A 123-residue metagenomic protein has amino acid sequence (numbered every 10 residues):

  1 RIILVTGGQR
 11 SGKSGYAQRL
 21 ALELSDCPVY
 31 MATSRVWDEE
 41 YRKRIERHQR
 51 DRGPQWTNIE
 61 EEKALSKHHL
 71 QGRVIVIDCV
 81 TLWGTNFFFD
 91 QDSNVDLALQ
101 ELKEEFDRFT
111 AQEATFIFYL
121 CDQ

Functional and structural regions predicted by a protein language model:
R1-V5, P28, R73-L82, A114-F118: Generic beta-sheet signal
I2-H69: Conserved P-loop
L20, E61-G72, E101-Q112: Short amphipathic alpha-helices and their capping/turn segments at secondary-structure boundaries
L22-E23, E39, D78-C79, F118-Y119: Short amphipathic alpha-helical segments, especially helix-boundary/capping motifs
R35-D38, T81-L82, D122-Q123: Conserved nucleotide-binding/hydrolysis micro-motifs of P-loop NTPases
P54-A98: Helix-adjacent hinge/juxtasegments
G84-Q123: Replace "adjacent to P-loop NTPase cores in ATP/GTP-dependent enzymes" with "adjacent to NTP-binding cores
